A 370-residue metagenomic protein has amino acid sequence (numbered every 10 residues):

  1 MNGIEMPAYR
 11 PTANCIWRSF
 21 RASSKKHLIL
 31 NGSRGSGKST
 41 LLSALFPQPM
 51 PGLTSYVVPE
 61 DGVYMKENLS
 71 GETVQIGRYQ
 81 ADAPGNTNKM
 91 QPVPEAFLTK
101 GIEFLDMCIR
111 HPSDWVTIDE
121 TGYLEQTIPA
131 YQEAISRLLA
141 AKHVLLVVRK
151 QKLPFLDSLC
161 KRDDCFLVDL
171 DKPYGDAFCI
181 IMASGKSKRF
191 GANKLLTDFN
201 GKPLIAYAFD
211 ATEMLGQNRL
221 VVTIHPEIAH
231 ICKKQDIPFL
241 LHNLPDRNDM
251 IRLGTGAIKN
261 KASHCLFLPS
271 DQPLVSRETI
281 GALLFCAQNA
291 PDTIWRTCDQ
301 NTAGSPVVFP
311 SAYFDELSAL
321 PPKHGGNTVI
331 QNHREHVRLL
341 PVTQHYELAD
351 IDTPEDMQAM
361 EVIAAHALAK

Functional and structural regions predicted by a protein language model:
R34: The conserved Walker
K38: Conserved lysine of the Walker
S43, P47-N88: N-terminal phosphate/diphosphate-binding loop that engages ATP/GTP or pyrophosphate donors across diverse enzyme folds
M107-C108, T121-G175: Replace "adjacent to P-loop NTPase cores in ATP/GTP-dependent enzymes" with "adjacent to NTP-binding cores
Y174-A192, R334: N-terminal nucleotide-binding beta1-loop-alpha1 segment
A206-H264, E278: Conserved N-terminal catalytic core of the sugar/cofactor nucleotidyltransferase
L244-S318: Conserved beta-loop-beta/alpha segment of the NTase-like Rossmann-fold superfamily that binds/positions NTPs
A319-K370: Conserved alpha/beta core of the MobA/IspD/sugar-nucleotide pyrophosphorylase nucleotidyltransferase superfamily
